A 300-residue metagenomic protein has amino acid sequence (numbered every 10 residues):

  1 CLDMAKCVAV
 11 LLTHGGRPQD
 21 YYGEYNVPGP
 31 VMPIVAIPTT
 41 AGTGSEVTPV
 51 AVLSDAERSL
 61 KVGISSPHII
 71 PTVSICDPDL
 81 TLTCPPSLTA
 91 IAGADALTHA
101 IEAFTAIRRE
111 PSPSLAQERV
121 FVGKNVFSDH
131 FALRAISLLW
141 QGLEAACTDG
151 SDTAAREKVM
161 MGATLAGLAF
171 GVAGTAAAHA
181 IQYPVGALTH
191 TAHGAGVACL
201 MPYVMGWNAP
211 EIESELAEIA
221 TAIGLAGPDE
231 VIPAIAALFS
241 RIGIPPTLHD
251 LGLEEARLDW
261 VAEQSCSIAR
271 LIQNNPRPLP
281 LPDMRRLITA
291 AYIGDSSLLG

Functional and structural regions predicted by a protein language model:
C1, T40-G42, L253: Short glycine-rich anion-binding loops that position phosphate/pyrophosphate groups of nucleotides and phosphorylated
C1-G16, N26-P28, E144-R156: N-terminal small/polar loop signature for handling phosphorylated ligands or for N-terminal nucleophile
C1-K6, G44-V47, A178: Short glycine/serine/threonine-rich phosphate/pyrophosphate-binding segments that cradle anionic phosphate groups
A9-S114, R119-V120, E215-E218: A glycine/threonine-rich phosphate-anchoring loop and its flanking beta-alpha core in nucleotide/phosphate-binding
L97-I101, V159-G167, I181, M201 (+4 more regions): Short alpha-helical scaffolding segments that buttress acidic/His motifs in well-ordered protein cores
R109-A234: Active-site segments that bind and position negatively charged phosphate/pyrophosphate groups
L216-I219, G224-G300: C-terminal charged capping/lid subdomain of soluble metabolic enzymes
